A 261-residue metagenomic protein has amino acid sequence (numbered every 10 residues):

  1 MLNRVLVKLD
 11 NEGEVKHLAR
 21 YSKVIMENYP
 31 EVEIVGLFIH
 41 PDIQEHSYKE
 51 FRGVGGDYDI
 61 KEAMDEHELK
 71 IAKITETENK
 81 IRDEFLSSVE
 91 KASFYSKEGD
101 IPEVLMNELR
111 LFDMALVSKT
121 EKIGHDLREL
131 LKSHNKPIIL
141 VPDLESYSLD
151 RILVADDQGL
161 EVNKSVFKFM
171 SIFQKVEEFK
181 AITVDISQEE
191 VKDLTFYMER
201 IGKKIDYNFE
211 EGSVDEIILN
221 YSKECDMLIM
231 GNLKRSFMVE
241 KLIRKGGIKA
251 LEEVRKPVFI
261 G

Functional and structural regions predicted by a protein language model:
M1-I60, R151-F209, Y221, M227: Small/aliphatic-rich secondary-structure junction motif
N3, A19-Y21, F94, E98 (+2 more regions): Gly/Ser-rich helix-loop-strand patches that form or flank binding pockets for ribonucleotide-derived cofactors
A19, I71-R82: Well-ordered, non-membrane alpha-helical segments in soluble/globular domains
S22, I81, F85, L105 (+2 more regions): Aromatic/hydrophobic pocket-lining residues that form π-stacking "cages" and hydrophobic walls in ligand
E33, K91-S93, P137, K204-D206 (+1 more regions): Conserved beta-strand segments of alpha/beta enzyme cores
D57-E76: A short acidic, glycine-rich active-site loop that binds or catalyzes chemistry on phosphate/adenosine moieties
T77-S93: A structural motif corresponding to the C-terminal end of an alpha-helix and its immediate exit/capping segment
G99-P102, E210-E216: Conserved active-site histidine-acidic residue motif and adjacent donor-binding/catalytic loop of glycosyltransferases
